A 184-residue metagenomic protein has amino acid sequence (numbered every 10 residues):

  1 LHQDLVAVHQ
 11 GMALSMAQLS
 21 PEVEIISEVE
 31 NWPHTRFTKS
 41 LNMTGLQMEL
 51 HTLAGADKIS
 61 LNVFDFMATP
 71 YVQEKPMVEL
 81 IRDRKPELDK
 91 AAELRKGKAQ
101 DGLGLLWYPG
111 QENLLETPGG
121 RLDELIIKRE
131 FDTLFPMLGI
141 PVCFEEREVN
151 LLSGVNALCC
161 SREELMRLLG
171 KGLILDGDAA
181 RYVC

Functional and structural regions predicted by a protein language model:
L1-E130: Hydrophobic targeting/anchoring helices
L115, G120-C184: Helical hinge/lid and interdomain linker segments adjacent to catalytic or ligand-binding clefts that mediate domain
